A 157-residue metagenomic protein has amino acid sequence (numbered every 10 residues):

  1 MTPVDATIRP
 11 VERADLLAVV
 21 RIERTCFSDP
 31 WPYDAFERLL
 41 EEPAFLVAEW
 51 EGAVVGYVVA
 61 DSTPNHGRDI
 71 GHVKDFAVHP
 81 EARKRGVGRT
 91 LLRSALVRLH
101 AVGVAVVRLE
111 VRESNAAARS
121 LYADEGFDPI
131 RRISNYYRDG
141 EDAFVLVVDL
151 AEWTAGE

Functional and structural regions predicted by a protein language model:
P3, P10-E81, R89-S94, R98-V102 (+1 more regions): Acetyl-CoA-dependent GNAT
I8, V111: Conserved SAM-binding loop
F45, A105, R112-A116, N135-E157: C-terminal "cap" of GNAT-fold acetyltransferases
D69, A118-Y122, E157: Generic domain-boundary/flexible-linker signal
R85, R89, S114-F144: Conserved active-site alpha-helix within GNAT-family acetyltransferase domains
